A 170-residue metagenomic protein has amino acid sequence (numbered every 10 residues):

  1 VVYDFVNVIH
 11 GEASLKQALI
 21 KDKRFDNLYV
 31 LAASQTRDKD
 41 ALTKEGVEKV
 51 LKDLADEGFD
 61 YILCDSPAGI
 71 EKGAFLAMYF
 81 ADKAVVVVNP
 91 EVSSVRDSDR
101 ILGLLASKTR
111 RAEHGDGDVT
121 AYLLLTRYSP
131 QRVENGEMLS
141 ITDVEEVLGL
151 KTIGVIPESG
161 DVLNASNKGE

Functional and structural regions predicted by a protein language model:
V1-E57, L163-K168: P-loop/Walker-type NTP enzyme "switch/lid" segment
V8, L31, D65, S98 (+1 more regions): Residue-level signature of catalytic and energy-coupling elements of molecular machines, predominantly ATP/GTP-dependent
A13, V92, S159-G160: Alpha-helix N-cap/helix-start capping motif
A33, T126, P157-E158: Active-site donor-binding loop signature of nucleotide-sugar glycosyltransferases
K49, D56-E57, Y61, P67-G154 (+1 more regions): Conserved catalytic-core segment of NTP-binding enzymes
